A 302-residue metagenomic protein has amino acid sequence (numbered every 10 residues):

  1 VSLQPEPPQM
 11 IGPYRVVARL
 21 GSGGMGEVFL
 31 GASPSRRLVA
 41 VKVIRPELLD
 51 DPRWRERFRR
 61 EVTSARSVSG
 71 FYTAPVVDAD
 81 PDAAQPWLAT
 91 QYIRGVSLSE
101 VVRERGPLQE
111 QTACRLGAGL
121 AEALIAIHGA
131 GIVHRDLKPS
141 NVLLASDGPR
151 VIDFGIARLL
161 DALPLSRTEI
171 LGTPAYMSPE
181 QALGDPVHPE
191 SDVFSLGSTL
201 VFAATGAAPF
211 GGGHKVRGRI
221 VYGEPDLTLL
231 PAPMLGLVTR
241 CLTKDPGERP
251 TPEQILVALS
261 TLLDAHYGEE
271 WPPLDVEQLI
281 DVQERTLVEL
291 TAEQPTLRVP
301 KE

Functional and structural regions predicted by a protein language model:
V17-G23, V28: Protein kinase glycine-rich loop
R45-S67: AlphaC helix of the eukaryotic protein kinase fold
A79: Activation-segment/catalytic-loop signature of the eukaryotic protein kinase fold
A83-S97, V101: Conserved short submotifs of the Hanks-type protein kinase catalytic core that shape the nucleotide-binding pocket
L116-G117: Activation segment signature within eukaryotic-like protein kinase domains
L120-I132: Protein kinase catalytic-loop region centered on the HRD/HxD motif
D192: Conserved catalytic-loop aspartate of Hanks-type protein kinases
H266-E302: Regulatory extensions appended to serine/threonine kinase catalytic cores
